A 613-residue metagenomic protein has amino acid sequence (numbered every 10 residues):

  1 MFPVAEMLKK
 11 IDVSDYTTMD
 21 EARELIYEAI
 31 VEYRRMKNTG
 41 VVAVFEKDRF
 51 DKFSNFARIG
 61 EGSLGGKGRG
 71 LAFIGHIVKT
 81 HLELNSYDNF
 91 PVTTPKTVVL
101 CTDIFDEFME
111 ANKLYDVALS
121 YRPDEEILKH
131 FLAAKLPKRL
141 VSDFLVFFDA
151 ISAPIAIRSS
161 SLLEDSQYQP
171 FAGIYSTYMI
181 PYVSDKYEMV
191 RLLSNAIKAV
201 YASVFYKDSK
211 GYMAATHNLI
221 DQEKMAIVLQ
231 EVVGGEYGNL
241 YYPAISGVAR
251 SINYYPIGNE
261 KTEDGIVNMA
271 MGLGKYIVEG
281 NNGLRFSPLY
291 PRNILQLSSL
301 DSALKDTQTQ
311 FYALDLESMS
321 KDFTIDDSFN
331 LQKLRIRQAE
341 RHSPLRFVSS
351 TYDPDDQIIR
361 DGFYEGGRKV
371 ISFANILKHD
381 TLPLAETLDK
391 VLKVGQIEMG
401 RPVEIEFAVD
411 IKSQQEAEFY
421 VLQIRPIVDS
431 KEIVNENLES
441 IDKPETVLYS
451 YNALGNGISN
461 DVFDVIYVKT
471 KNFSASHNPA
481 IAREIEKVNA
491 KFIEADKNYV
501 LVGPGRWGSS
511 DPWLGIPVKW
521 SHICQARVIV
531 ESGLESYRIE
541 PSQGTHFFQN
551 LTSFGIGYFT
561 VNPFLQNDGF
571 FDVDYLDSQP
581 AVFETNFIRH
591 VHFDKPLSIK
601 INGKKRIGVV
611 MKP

Functional and structural regions predicted by a protein language model:
F2-R49, F73: His/Asp/Glu-rich acidic catalytic environments and adjacent acidic regulatory segments
E32-S86, K135-G533, S553, Q579-K612: Conserved mixed alpha/beta core segments that line enzyme active sites in large multi-domain catalysts
L84-T94: An N-terminal structural lobe/cap that precedes and organizes the functional/catalytic core across diverse proteins
T97: Conserved, mostly hydrophobic/aromatic
L100-T102: Short loop-to-beta-strand entry elements in the cores of soluble alpha/beta enzymes
F105-D116, P170-F171, E418: Glycine-rich loop at the start of a catalytic domain that most often binds anionic cofactors/ligands
L114, A118-L132: N-terminal leader/propeptide and maturation segments of large enzyme subunits in energy/redox metabolism and hydrolases
L534-D577: Polybasic, proline/glycine-rich intrinsically disordered low-complexity segments
